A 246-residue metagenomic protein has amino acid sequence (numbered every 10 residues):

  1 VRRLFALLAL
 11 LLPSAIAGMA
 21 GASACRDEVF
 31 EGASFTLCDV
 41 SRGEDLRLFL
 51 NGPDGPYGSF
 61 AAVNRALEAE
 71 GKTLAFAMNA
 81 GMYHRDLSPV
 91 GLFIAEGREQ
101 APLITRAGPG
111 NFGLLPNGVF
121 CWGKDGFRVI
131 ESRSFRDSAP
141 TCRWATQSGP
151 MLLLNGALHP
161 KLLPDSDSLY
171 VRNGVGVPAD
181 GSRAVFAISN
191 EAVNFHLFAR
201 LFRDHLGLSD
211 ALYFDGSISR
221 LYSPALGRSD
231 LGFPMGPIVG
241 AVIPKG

Functional and structural regions predicted by a protein language model:
V1-R3: Positively charged n-region of N-terminal signal peptides that target proteins for export
A6-A15: Bacterial N-terminal signal peptides
M19-N111: Zymogen propeptides
F35, T73-L74, L115-V119, G149 (+4 more regions): Short, surface-exposed beta-edge/turn micro-motifs
P53-G55, S134-S138, I188-A192: Short, solvent-exposed aromatic-acidic interface loops
S88-L162: Active-site-adjacent helix-turn-beta-strand microarchitecture at beta-sheet edges that either contains or buttresses
V90-R106, K161-D210, S219-G246: Conserved, well-ordered active-site substructure
